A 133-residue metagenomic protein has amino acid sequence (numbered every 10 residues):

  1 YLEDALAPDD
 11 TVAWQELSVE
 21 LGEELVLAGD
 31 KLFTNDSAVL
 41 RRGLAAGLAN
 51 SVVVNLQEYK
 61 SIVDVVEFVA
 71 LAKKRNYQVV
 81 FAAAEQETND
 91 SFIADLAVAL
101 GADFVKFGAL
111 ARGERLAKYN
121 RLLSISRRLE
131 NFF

Functional and structural regions predicted by a protein language model:
Y1-F133: Catalytic core of soluble alpha/beta enzymes
